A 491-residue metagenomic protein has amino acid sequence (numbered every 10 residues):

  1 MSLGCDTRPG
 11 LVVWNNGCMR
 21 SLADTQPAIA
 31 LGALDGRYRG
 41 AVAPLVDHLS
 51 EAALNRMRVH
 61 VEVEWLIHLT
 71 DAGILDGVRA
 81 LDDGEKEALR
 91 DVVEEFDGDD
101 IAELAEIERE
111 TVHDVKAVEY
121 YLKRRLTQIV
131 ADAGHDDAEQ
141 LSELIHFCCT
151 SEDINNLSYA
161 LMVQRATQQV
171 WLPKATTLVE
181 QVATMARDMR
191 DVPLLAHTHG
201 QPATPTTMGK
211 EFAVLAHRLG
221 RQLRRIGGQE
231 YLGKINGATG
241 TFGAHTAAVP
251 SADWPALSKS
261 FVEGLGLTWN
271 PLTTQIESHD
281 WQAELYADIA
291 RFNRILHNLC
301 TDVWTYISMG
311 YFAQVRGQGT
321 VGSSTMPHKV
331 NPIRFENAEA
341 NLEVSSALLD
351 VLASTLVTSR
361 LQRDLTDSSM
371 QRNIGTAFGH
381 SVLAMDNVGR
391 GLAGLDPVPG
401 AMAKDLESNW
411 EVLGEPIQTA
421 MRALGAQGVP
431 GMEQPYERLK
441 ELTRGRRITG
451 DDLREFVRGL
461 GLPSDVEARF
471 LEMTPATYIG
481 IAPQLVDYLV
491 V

Functional and structural regions predicted by a protein language model:
L3, P9-L11: Intrinsically disordered, low-complexity segments enriched in serine/proline and basic residues
R20-H245, V249-S260, G322, F335 (+5 more regions): A helix-coil-helix interface module used to build multimeric assemblies and to scaffold catalytic/cofactor sites
R20-R56, G84, E108-V112, G310-F312 (+1 more regions): Glycine-rich cofactor/substrate-binding loops
W65-H68, R125, L178, V182-M185 (+12 more regions): Amphipathic alpha-helices that form helix-helix packing interfaces
L161-L178, Y286-N298, V303, E415: Alpha-helical support elements that line or immediately flank enzyme active sites and cofactor-binding pockets
V249-A340: Acidic, glycine-rich loop-and-beta core segments that form the ion-binding/anion-interacting portion of active sites
